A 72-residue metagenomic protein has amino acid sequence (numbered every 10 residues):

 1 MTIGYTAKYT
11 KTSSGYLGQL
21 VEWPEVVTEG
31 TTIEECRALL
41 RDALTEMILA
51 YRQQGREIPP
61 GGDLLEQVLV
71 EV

Functional and structural regions predicted by a protein language model:
M1-Y5, T12, A38-V72: Short, charged, surface-exposed hinge/linker loops at domain edges that act as mobile lids or interdomain connectors
K8-V21: Short aromatic-glycine-(Arg/Gly/Cys) micro-motifs in beta-strand/loop hairpins
L17, T32, E57: Gly/Ser/Thr-rich beta-alpha loop segments that engage phosphate groups in nucleotides
P24-I33: A short, exposed loop/beta-hairpin motif centered on an aromatic-Gly-Thr core
